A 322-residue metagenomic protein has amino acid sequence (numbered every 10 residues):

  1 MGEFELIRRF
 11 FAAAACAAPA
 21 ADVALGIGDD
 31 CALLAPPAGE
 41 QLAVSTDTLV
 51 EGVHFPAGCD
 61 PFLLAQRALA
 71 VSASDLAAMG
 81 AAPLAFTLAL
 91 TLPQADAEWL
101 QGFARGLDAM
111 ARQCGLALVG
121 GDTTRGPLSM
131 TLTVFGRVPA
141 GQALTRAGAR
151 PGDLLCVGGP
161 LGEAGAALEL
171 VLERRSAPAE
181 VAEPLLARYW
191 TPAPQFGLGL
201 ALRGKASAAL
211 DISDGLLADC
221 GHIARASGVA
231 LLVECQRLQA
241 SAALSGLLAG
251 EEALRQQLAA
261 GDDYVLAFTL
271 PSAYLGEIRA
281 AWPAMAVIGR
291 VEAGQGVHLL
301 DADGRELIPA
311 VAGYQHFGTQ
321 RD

Functional and structural regions predicted by a protein language model:
M1-C16, E40, D60, P93-A117 (+4 more regions): Glycine-/charge-enriched secondary-structure boundary and capping motifs
M1-D60, M79, L84, L88 (+1 more regions): Extreme N-terminal cap/leader segments of soluble proteins
L33, S72, G80, L118 (+4 more regions): Residue-level signal for inorganic ion chemistry
P36, L42, L49, A82-L172 (+1 more regions): Glycine-rich anion-binding loops of enzyme active sites
L64-L76, G106-M110: Short, well-ordered amphipathic alpha-helical segments that serve as non-catalytic structural scaffolds within diverse
R150, L155-G159, T191-L216: Internal active-site segments that recognize and position negatively charged phosphoryl groups and nucleotide moieties
R174-A193: A short, charged helix-loop
